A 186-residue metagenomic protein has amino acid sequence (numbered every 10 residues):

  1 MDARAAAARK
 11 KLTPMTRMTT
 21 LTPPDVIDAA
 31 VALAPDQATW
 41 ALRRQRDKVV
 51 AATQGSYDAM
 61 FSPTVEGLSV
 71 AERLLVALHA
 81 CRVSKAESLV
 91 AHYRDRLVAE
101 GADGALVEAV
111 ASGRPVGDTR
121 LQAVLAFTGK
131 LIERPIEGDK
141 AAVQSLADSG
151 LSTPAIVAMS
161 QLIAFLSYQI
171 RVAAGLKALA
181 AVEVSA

Functional and structural regions predicted by a protein language model:
D2-R4, A8-E108, P115, A123 (+2 more regions): Secretory/endomembrane lumenal or extracellular ectodomains immediately following the signal peptide
S56, L75-C81, V110-A111, V124-I132 (+1 more regions): Short alpha-helical scaffolding segments that buttress acidic/His motifs in well-ordered protein cores
R114-P115, T153: A short glycine/serine-rich beta->alpha loop
V116-E133, G138-A141: Short, solvent-exposed interaction modules
G138-A186: Preference for long, well-ordered alpha-helical segments
